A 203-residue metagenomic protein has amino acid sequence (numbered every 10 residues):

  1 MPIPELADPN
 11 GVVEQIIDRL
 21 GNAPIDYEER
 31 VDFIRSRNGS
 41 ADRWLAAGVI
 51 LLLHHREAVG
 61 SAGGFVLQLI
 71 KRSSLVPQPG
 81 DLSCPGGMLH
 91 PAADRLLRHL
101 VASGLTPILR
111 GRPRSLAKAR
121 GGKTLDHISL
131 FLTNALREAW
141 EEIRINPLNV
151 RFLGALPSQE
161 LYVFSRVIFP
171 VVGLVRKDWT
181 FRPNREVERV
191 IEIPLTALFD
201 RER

Functional and structural regions predicted by a protein language model:
M1-V187, L195-R201: N-terminal leader/linker segments that precede catalytic domains of diphosphate-processing enzymes
E192: Flexible glycine-rich active-site/ligand-binding loops centered on an Asp-His dyad
